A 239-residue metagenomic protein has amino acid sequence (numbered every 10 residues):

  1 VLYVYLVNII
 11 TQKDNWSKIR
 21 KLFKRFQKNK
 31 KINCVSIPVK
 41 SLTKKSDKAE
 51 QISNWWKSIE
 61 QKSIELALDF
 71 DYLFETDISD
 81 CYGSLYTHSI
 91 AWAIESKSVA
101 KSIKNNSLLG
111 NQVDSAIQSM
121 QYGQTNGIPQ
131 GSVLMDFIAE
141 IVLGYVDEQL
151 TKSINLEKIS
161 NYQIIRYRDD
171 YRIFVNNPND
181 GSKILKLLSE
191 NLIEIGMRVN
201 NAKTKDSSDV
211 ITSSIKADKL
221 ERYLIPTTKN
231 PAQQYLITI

Functional and structural regions predicted by a protein language model:
V1-Q130: Conserved two-metal-ion catalytic palm core of "right-hand" nucleic acid polymerases, unifying RNA-dependent RNA
F23-Q27, S102-N111, N155-R166, N200-K205: Short, glycine/acidic-rich hinge or "gate" loops at secondary-structure transitions that mediate conformational
K62-A67, Q163, G196-M197: A general structural signal for short secondary-structure junctions and capping/turn motifs
D71, G123-L134, R168-F174, I239: Glycine- and acidic
I78-C81, Y167-Y171, N176-N179, A202-K205 (+1 more regions): An acidic- and aromatic-residue-enriched active-site/binding cleft used to recognize and process polar
H88-V99, Y145, L187-L192, S207: Amphipathic alpha-helical scaffolding segments
S102, F137-R168, I173-N176, G181: Active-site palm subdomain of RNA-directed nucleic acid polymerases
S182-I239: C-terminal polymerase-core module
